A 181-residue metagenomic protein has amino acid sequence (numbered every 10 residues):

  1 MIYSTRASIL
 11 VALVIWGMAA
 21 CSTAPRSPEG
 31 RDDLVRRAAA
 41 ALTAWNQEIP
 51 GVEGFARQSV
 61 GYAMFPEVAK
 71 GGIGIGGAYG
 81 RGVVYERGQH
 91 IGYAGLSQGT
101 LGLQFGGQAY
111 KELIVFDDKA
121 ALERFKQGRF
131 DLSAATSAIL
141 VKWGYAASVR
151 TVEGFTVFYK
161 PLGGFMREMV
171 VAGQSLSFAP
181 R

Functional and structural regions predicted by a protein language model:
M1-L10: Bacterial N-terminal signal peptides that target proteins for export
G17-A20: C-terminal motif of bacterial Sec signal peptides marking the signal peptidase cleavage site
S22-R181: Small-residue-enriched, tightly packed secondary-structure blocks
